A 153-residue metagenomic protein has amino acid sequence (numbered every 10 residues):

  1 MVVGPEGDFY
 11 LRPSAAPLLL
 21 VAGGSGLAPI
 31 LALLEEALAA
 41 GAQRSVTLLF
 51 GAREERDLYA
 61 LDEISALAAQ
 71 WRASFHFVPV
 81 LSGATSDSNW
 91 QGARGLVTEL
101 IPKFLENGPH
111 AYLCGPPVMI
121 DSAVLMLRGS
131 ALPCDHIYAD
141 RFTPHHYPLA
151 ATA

Functional and structural regions predicted by a protein language model:
M1-L20, A32-E36, E54, S82 (+2 more regions): FAD-binding FR-type
Y10, P29, S122-A123: Phosphate- and divalent-cation-binding pockets in alpha/beta enzyme and binding domains that engage nucleotide-derived
L11-P13, A40-A42, L105: Short, flexible hinge/linker loops that cap or flank conserved catalytic cores
L19-A22, L113: Catalytic cysteine-centered active loop of the rhodanese-like fold, especially the PTP/DSP P-loop
S25-I30, M119: Hydrophobic/small residue at the entry helix of a nucleotide-binding pocket
E36-A37, L127: Short hydrophobic alpha-helical segments of the AMP-binding
L38-A39, A153: Rossmann-like dinucleotide/flavin-binding elements
S45, L49-A153: Reductase modules of NAD(P)H-dependent flavoproteins
